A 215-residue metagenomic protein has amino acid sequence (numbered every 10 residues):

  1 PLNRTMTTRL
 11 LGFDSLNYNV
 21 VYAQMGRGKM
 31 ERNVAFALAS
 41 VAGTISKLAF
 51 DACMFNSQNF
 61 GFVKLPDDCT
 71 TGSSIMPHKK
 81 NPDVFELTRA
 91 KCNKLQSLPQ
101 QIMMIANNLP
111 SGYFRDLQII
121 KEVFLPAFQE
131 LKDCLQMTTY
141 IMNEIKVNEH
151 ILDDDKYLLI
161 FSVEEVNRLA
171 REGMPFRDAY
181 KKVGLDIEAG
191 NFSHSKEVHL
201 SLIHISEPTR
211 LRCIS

Functional and structural regions predicted by a protein language model:
P1-I105: Internal glycine-rich alpha/beta core junctions
P1-R4, I75-V84, V123, Y157-N167 (+1 more regions): Short glycine/threonine-rich loop-to-helix capping motif typified by GTGT followed within a few residues by an Asp-Pro
M30-V34, D186-L202: Short amphipathic alpha-helical segments at helix boundaries and their inter-helical linkers
T88, L131, A179: Hydrophobic, well-ordered secondary-structure elements that form the walls of internal hydrophobic environments
K91, I105-N108, K182-D186: Short acidic/histidine-centered micro-motifs embedded in hydrophobic/aromatic stretches that mark compact functional
K94-E172: Long, amphipathic alpha-helical stalk/connector segments used for oligomerization, subunit docking, or mechanical
V163-S195: C-terminal hydrophobic structural anchor segments that stabilize assembly/packing rather than catalytic chemistry
I203-I214: Single conserved hydrophobic/aromatic residue that forms the stacking wall/gate of nucleotide- or nucleobase-binding
